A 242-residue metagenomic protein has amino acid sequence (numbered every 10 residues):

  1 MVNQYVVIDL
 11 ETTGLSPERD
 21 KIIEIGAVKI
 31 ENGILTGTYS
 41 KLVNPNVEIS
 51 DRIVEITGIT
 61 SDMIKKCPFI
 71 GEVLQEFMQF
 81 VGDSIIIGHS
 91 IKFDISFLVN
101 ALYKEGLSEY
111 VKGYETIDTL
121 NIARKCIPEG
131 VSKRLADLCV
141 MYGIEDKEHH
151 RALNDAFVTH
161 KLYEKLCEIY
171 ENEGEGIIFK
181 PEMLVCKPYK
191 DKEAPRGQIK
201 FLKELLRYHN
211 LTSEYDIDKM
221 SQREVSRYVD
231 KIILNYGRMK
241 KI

Functional and structural regions predicted by a protein language model:
M1-G113, P128-H150, G176: Conserved non-catalytic scaffold segment of RNase H-like nuclease domains
I8, I117, N154: Active-site flanking residues adjacent to catalytic metal/cofactor-binding acidic residues
T12-G14, N121, V158: Short, glycine/acidic-enriched loop or turn micro-motifs at the edges of active sites
F69, E115-D118, S221: Short loop/turn segments at beta->alpha junctions
Y110-A123: Conserved beta-strand -> loop -> alpha-helix junction used to position metal-binding or nucleic-acid-contacting
R151-Y163: Acidic, divalent-metal-coordinating active-site segment for phosphoryl/phosphodiester hydrolysis, typified by short
L162-I242: Acidic two-metal-ion nuclease catalytic site recognized across multiple nuclease folds, prominently DnaQ/RNase D-T
